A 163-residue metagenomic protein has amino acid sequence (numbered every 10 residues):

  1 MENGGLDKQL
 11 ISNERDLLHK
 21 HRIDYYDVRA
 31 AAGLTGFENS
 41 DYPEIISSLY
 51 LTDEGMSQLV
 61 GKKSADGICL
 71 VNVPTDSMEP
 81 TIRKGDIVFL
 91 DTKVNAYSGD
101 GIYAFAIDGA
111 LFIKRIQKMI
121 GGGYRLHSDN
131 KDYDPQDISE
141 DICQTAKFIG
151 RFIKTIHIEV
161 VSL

Functional and structural regions predicted by a protein language model:
M1-K84, H157-L163: Short, positionally conserved secondary-structure boundary motifs
G61-L163: Acidic/glycine-rich C-terminal interaction modules and beta/coil loop segments that lie outside canonical DNA-binding
